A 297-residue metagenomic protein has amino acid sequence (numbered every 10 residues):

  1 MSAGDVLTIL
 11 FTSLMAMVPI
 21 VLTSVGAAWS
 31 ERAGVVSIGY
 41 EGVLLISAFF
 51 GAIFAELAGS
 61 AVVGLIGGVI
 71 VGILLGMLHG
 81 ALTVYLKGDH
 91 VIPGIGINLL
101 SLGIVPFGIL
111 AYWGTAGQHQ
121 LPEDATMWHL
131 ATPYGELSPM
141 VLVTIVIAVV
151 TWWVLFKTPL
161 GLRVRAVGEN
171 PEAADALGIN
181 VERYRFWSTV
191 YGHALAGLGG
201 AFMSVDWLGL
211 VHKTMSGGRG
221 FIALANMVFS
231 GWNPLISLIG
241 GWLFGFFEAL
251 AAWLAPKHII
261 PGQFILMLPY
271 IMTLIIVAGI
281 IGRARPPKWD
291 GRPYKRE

Functional and structural regions predicted by a protein language model:
T8-L10, L155, G192-A225, P256-P261: Inter-helical junctions in multi-pass inner-membrane proteins, predominant in energy-converting antiporter-like
T8-L57, L65, I70, L74-V91 (+1 more regions): Single transmembrane alpha-helix segments in multi-pass membrane proteins
A16, T23-S24, A48-A52, L102-P106 (+5 more regions): Hydrophobic core segments of alpha-helical transmembrane domains in multi-pass membrane transport and ion-translocation
W29-S47, V84-I97, R163, W187 (+4 more regions): Short, non-helical or kinked segments that cap or interrupt transmembrane helices
S60, Y134-V211, P234-I239: Helix-loop-helix "hairpin" substructures at the membrane interface of multi-pass membrane proteins
A81, Y85-L110, L121, T144 (+4 more regions): Pore- or pathway-lining transmembrane helices of multi-pass membrane proteins that form conduits for solutes/ions
H90, S101-K157, K257-I265, G291-E297: Transmembrane helix-bundle core of multi-pass membrane transporters and related energy-transducing complexes
T151, E169-R183, L254-E297: Cytosolic-side transmembrane-helix boundaries in multi-pass membrane proteins
